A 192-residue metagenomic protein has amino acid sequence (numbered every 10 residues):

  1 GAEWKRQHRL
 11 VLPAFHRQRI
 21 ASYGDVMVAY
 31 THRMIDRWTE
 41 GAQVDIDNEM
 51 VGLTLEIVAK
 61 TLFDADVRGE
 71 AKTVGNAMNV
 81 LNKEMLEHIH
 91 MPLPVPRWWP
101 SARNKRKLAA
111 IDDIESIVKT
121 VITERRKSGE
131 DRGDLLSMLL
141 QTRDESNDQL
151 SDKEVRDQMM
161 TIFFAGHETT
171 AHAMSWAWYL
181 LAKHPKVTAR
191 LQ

Functional and structural regions predicted by a protein language model:
A2-R6, R19-H172, R190: Cytochrome P450 heme-thiolate monooxygenase catalytic core
V11: Acidic-aromatic/histidine active-site loop/patch
T169-A182: Short, small-residue alpha-helix embedded
Y179-Q192: A compact, surface-exposed functional segment
